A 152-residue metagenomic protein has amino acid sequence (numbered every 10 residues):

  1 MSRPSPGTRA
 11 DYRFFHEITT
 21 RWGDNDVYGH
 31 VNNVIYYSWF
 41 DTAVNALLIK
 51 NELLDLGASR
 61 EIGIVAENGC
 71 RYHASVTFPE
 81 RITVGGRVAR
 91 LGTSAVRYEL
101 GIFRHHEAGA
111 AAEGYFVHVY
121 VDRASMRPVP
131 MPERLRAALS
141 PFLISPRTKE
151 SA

Functional and structural regions predicted by a protein language model:
M1-H16, V76-F78, V88-A152: HotDog/MaoC-like acyl-thioester-processing domains
M1-K50: Catalytic strand-loop segment that frames the active site of acyl-thioester-processing enzymes
E17-R21, R71, V117: Generic structural detector for well-ordered beta-strands
D24, H30-N33, A66-E67, A74 (+2 more regions): Generic structural "secondary-structure junction" signal
Y36-W39, I64, E99: Residue-level recognition of specific faces of alpha-helices
D41-V44, E52-L53, S140, I144: A generic structural signal for secondary-structure junctions that act as hinges or helix/strand caps at the edges
L47-V96, A111: Hydrophobic beta-strand-centered segment that forms part of the acyl-chain substrate-binding groove
